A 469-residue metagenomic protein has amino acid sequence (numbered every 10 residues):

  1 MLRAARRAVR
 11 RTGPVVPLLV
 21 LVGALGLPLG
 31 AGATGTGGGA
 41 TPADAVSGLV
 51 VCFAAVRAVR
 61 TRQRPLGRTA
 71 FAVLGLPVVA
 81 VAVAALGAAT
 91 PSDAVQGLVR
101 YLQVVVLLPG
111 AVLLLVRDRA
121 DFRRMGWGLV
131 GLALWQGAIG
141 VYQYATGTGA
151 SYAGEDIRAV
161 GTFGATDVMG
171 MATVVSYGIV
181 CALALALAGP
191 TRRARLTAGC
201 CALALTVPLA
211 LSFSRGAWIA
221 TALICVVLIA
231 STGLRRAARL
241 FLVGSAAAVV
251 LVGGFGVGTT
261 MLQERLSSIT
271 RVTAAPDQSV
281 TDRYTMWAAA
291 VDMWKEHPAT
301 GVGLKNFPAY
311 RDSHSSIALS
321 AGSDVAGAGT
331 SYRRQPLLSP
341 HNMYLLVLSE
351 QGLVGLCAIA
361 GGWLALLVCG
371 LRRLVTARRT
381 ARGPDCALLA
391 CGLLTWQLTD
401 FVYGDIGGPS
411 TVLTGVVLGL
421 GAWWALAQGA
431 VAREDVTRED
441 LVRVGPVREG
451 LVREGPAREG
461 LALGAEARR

Functional and structural regions predicted by a protein language model:
M1-V83, A120-R123, W127, W424-R469: Transmembrane signal-anchor hairpin modules in multi-pass inner-membrane enzymes, especially those that act on
V51-T61, V81-G137: Transmembrane alpha-helical segments and their membrane-water interfaces
R123-E155, F163-S231: Alpha-helical transmembrane segments of multi-pass inner-membrane proteins
A159-T162, F255-A289, K295, A309-D312 (+2 more regions): Flexible juxtamembrane loops connecting transmembrane helices in multi-pass membrane enzymes that build or modify
T232-A275, D292-E296, L304, R468: A membrane-periplasm/extracellular boundary helix in multi-pass inner-membrane enzymes that assemble envelope glycans
T273-V280, K305-V347: Interfacial juxtamembrane loops and adjacent helix segments that form the catalytic/substrate-binding surfaces
E350-T395, P446, L451, G455-P456: Hydrophobic transmembrane alpha-helices and their immediate junctions
L389-T437, P456, A467-R469: Transmembrane alpha-helices of multi-pass inner-membrane enzymes
